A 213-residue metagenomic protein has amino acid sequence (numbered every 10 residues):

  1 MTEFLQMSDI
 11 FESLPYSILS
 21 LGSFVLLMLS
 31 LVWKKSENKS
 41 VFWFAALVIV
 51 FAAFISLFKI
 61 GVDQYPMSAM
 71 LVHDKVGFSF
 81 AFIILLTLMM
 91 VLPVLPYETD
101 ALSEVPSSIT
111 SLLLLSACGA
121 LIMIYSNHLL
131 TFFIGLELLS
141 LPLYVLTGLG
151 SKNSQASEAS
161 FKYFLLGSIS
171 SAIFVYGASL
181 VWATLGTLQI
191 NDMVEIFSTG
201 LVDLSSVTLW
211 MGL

Functional and structural regions predicted by a protein language model:
M1-L213: Alpha-helical transmembrane segments of multi-pass membrane proteins predominantly involved in bioenergetics
